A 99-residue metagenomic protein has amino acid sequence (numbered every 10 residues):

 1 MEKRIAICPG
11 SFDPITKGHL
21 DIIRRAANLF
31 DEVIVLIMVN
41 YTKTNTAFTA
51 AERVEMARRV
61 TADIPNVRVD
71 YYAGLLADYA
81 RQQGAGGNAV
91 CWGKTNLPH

Functional and structural regions predicted by a protein language model:
M1-H99: Nucleotidyltransferase catalytic core that binds NTPs
